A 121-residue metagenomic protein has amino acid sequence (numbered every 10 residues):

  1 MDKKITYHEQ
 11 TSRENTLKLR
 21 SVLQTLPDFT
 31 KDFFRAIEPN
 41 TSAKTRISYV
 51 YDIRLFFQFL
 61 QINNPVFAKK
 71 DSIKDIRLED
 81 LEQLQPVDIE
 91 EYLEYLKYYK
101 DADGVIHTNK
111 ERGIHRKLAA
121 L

Functional and structural regions predicted by a protein language model:
M1-T41, I47: N-terminal DNA-binding module of tyrosine recombinases/phage integrases
T30-K44, R54-L121: N-terminal core-binding DNA-recognition domain of tyrosine recombinases/integrases
Y49-D52: Hydrophobic/aromatic residues within well-ordered alpha-helical segments
